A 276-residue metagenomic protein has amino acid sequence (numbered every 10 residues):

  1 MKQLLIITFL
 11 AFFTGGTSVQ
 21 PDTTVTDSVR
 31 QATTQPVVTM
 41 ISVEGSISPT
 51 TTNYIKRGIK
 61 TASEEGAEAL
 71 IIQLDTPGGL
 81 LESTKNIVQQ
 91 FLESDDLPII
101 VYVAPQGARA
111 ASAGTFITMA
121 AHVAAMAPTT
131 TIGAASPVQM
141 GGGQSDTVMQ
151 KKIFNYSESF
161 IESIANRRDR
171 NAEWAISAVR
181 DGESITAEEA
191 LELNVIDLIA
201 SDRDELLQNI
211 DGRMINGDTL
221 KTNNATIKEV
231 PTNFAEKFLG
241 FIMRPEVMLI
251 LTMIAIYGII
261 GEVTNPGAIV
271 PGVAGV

Functional and structural regions predicted by a protein language model:
L4-F12: Sec-dependent N-terminal signal peptides
L5-I6, A235-V276: Transmembrane alpha-helical segments that form the functional core of multipass membrane systems
A11-G16, E262: Short hydrophobic alpha-helical membrane-anchoring segments
G16-A235, L239: Soluble extramembrane regions of membrane proteins in the secretory/endomembrane system
